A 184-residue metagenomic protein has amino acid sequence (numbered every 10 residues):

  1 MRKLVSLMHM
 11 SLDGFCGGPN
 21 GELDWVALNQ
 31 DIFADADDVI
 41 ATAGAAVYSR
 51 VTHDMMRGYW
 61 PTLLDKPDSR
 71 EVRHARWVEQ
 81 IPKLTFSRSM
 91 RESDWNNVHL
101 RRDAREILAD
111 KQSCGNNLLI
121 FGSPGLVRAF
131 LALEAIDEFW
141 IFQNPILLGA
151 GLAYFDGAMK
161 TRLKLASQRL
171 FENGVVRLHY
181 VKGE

Functional and structural regions predicted by a protein language model:
M1-E184: Enzymes that bind and transform nitrogen-containing heteroaromatic metabolites
